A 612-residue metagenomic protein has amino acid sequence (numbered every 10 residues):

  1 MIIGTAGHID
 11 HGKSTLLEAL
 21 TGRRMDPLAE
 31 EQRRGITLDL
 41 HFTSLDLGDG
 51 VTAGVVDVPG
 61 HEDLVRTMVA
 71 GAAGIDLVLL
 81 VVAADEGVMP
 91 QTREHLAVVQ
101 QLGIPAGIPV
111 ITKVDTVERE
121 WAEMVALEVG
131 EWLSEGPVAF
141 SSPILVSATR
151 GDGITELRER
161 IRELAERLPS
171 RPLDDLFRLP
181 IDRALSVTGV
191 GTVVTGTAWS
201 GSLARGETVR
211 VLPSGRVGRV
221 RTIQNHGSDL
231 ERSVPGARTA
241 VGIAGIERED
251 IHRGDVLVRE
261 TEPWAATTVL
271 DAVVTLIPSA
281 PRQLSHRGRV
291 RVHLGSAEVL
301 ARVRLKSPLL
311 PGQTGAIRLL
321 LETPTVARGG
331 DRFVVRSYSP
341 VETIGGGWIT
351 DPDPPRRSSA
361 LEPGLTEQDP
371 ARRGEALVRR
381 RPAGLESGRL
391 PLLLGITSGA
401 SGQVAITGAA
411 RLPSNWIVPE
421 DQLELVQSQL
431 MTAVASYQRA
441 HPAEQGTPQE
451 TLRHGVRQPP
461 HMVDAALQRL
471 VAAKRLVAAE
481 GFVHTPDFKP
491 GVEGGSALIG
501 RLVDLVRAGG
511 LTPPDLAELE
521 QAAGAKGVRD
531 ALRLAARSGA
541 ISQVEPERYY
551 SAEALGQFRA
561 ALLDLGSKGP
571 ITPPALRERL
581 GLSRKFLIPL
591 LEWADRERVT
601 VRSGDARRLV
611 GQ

Functional and structural regions predicted by a protein language model:
M1-V58: Conserved G1/Walker A P-loop phosphate-binding module
T5, V117-A122, E128-E131, I246-Q543 (+2 more regions): C-terminal effector modules of nucleic-acid-centric enzymes and ribosome-associated factors
I9, I36-L38, S44-D49, A70-G74 (+2 more regions): Conserved catalytic network of the ASCE P-loop NTPase/AAA+ motor domain
D10, L16, G35, D57 (+14 more regions): Residue-level signature of catalytic and energy-coupling elements of molecular machines, predominantly ATP/GTP-dependent
V51-T52, V58-D63, A73-L96, Q100-M124: Conserved Switch II/interswitch segment of TRAFAC-class P-loop GTPases
H61-E62, D85-M89, I104, K113-E118 (+7 more regions): Conserved nucleotide-binding/hydrolysis micro-motifs of P-loop NTPases
V114, E120, E131-A280: Conserved catalytic-core segments of large NTP-driven translation/proteostasis enzymes
